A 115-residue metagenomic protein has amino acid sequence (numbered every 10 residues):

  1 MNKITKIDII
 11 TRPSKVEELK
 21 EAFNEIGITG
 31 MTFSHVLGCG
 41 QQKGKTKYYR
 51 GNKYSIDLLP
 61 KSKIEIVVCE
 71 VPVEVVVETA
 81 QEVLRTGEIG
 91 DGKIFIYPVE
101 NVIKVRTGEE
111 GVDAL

Functional and structural regions predicted by a protein language model:
M1-L115: Positively charged, small/polar-rich N-terminal and surface patches that mediate targeting and assembly and bind
